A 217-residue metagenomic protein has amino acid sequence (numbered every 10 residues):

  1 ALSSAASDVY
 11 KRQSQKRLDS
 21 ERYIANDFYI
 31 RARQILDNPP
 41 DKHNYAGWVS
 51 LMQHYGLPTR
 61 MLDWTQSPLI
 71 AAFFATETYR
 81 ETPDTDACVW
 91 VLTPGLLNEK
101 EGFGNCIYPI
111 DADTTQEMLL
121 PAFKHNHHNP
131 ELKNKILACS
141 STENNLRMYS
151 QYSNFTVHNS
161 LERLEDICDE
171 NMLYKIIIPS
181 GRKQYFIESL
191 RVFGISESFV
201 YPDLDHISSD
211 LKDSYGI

Functional and structural regions predicted by a protein language model:
A1-A6, Y10: Single conserved hydrophobic/aromatic residue that forms the stacking wall/gate of nucleotide- or nucleobase-binding
S7-D8, A71-A75, K100-E101, S209-S214: Short, solvent-exposed polar/charged micro-motifs at secondary-structure junctions
S14-N38: Active-site-proximal helix-loop elements at catalytic-domain edges
R22, K42-V49, S180, Q184: Conserved structured core elements
A32-L137: Functionally critical alpha/beta secondary-structure elements and their flanking flexible loops that scaffold catalytic
L137-S180: C-terminal catalytic or substrate-handling cores of phosphate/nucleotide- and metal-cofactor-dependent proteins acting
R163-I217: SIR2/sirtuin-family catalytic core signature
